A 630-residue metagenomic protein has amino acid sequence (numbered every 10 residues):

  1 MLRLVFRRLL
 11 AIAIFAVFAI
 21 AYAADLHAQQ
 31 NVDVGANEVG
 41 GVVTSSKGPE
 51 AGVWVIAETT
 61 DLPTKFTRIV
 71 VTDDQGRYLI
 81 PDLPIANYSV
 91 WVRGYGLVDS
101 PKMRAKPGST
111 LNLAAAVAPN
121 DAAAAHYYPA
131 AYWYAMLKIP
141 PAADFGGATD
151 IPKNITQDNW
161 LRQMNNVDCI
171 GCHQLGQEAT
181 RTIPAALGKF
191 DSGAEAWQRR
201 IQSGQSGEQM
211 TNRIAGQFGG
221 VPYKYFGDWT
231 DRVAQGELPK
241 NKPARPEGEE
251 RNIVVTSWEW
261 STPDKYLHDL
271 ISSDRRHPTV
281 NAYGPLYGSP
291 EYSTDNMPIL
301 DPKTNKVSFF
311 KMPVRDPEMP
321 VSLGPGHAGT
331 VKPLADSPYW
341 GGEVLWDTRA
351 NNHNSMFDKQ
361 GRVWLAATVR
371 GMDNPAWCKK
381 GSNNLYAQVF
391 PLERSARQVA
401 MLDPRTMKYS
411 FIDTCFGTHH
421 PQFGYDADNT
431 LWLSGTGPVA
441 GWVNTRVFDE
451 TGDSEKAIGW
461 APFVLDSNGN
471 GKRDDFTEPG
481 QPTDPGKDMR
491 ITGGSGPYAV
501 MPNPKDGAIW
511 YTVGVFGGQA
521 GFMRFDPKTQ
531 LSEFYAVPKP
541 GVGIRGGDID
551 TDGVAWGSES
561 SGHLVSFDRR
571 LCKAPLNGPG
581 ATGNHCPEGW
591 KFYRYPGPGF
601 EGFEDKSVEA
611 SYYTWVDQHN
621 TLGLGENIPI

Functional and structural regions predicted by a protein language model:
D33, T60-L79: Short, acidic Ser/Thr/Gly-rich low-complexity loop/linker segments typical of extracellular and cell-surface proteins
N37-V39, S45-D61, I85, Y134-G146: Short, ordered, surface-exposed loop/turn motifs in non-cytosolic proteins
G48-E50, L79-N87, Y95: Short Pro-Gly-centered beta-turn/loop motif in secreted/extracellular proteins
T59-K65, N87-G108: A short, solvent-exposed loop/turn motif at the edges and junctions of modular extracellular/periplasmic domains
N166-Q177: The canonical Cys-X-X-Cys-His
E178-A186, N281, G288-Y292, P298 (+6 more regions): Short, conserved, GDST-rich strand-edge loop motifs in beta-rich repeat architectures
S261-A282, V344-Q360, H420-D428, M489-D506 (+2 more regions): Structural signature of eukaryotic scaffold interfaces centered on beta-propeller domains
H268-L270, F310-V314, E343-T348, F411-F416 (+6 more regions): Surface loop/turn motifs at the tips and blade-to-blade linkers of beta-strand repeat domains
